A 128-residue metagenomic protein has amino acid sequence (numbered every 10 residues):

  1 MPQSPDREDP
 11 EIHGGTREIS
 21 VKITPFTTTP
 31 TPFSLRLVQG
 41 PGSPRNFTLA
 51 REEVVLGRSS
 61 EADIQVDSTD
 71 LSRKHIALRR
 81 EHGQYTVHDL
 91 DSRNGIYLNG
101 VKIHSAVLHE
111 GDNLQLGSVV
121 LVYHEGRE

Functional and structural regions predicted by a protein language model:
M1-D67, R79: Intrinsically disordered, low-complexity acidic Ser/Thr-rich regulatory segments
S43-V120: Forkhead-associated
L121-E128: Short, Lys/Arg- and Gly-enriched loop/turn segments at beta-strand edges
